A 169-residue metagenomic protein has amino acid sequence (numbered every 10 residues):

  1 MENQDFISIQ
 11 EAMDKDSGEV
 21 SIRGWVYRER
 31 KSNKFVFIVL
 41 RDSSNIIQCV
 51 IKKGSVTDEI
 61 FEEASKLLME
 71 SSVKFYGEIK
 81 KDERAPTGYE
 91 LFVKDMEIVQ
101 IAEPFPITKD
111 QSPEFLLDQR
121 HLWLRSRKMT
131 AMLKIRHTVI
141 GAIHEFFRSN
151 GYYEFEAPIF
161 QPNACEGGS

Functional and structural regions predicted by a protein language model:
M1-S169: Class II aminoacyl-tRNA synthetase catalytic cores and aaRS-like
